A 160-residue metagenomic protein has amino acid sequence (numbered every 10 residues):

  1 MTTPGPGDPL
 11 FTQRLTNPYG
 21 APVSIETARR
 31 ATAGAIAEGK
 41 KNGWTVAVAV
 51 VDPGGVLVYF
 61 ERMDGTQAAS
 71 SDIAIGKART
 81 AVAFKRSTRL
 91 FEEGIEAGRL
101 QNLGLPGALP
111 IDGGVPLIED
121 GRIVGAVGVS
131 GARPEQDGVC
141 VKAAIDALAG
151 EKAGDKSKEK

Functional and structural regions predicted by a protein language model:
T2-K160: Flexible, solvent-exposed loop/hinge segments and secondary-structure transition points
